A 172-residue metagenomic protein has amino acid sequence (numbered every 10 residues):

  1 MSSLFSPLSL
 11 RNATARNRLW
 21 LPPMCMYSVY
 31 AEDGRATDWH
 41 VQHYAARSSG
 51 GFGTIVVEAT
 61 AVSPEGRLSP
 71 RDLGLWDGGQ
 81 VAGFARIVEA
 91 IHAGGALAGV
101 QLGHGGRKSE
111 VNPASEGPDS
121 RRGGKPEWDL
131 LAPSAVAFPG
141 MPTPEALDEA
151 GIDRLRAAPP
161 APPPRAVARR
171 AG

Functional and structural regions predicted by a protein language model:
M1-G172: Flavin-dependent oxidoreductase catalytic cores
